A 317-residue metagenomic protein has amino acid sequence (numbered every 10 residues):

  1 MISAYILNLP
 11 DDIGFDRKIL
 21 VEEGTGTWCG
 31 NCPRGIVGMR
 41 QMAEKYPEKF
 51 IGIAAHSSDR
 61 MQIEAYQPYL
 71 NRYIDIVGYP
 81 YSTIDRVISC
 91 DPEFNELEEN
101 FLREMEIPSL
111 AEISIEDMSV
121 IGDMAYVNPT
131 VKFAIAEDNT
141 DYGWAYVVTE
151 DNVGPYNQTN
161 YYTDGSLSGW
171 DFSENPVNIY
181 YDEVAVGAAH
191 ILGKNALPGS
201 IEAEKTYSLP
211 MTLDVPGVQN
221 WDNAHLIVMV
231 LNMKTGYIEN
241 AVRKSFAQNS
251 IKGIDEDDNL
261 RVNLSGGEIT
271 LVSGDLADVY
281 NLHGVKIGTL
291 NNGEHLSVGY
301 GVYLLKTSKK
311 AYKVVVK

Functional and structural regions predicted by a protein language model:
M1, N223-L231, G301-T307: Short, aromatic- and glycine-rich surface loops/edge beta-strands on solvent-exposed regions
I2-I19, F133: A short beta-strand-turn-helix
I2-I6, E239-S245, K310-K317: Edge beta-strands of extracellular beta-sandwich domains
D11-F50: Local sequence-structure signature of Cys/Sec-based thiol-disulfide redox active-site neighborhoods
G30, G236-Y237, V285: Residue-level signal for well-ordered, solvent-exposed loop/turn and beta-edge residues enriched in charged/polar side
E48-N249: Short, conserved sequence motifs used for protein processing/export or organelle targeting and for catalysis
K252-K317: C-terminal outer-membrane/trafficking sorting elements
